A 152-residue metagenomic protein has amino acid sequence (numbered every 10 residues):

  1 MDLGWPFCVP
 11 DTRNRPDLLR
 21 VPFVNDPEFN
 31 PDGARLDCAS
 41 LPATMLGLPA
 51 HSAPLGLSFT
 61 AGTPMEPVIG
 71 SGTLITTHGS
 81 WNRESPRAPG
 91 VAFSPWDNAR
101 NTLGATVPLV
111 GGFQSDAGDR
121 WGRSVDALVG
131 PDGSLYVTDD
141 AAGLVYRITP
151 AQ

Functional and structural regions predicted by a protein language model:
M1-V110, D116-G122, I148-A151: Beta-propeller domain segments
T73-I75, S134-V137: Hydrophobic beta-strand segments that make up the repeating blades of beta-propeller and related beta-repeat
V137-R147: Membrane-helix cytosolic exit motif
